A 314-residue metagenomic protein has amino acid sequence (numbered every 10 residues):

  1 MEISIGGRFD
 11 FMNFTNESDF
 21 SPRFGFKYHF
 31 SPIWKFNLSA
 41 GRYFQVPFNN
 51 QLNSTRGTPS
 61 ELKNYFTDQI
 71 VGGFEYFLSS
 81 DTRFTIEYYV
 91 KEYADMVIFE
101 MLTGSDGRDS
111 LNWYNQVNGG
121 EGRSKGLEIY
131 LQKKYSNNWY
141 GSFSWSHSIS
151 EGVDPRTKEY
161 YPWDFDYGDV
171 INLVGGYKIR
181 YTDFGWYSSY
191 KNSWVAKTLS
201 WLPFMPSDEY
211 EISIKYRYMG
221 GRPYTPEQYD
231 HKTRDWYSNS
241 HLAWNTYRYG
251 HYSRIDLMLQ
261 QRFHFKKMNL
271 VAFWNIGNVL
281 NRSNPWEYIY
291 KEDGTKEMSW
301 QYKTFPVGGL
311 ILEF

Functional and structural regions predicted by a protein language model:
M1-I3, I33-F36, S80-F84, N138-G141 (+3 more regions): Repeated loop/turn-to-beta-strand initiation elements of outer-membrane beta-barrel proteins
M1-N13, S21-R23, G41, L131-K133 (+1 more regions): Surface-exposed extracellular loop regions of Gram-negative outer-membrane beta-barrel proteins
S18-F20, F66-I70, V90, E121-K125 (+6 more regions): Residues that define the transmembrane beta-barrel architecture of outer-membrane proteins
G25, G73-F77, D81, Q132 (+2 more regions): Outer-membrane beta-barrel "beta-signal"
S31-V71, Y88-Y114, K215-R234, N281-E287: Surface-exposed extracellular loop regions of Gram-negative outer-membrane beta-barrel proteins, predominantly
K63, R83-S144, V170, T295-G309: Outer membrane beta-barrel strand-and-loop segments of large Gram-negative receptors, especially TonB-dependent
E92, V117-F204, E211-G220: Gram-negative outer-membrane beta-barrel transporters
G141, K191-A196, P203-Y210, K215-Y237 (+2 more regions): C-terminal beta-signal and adjacent terminal beta-strands/loops of Gram-negative outer-membrane beta-barrel proteins
